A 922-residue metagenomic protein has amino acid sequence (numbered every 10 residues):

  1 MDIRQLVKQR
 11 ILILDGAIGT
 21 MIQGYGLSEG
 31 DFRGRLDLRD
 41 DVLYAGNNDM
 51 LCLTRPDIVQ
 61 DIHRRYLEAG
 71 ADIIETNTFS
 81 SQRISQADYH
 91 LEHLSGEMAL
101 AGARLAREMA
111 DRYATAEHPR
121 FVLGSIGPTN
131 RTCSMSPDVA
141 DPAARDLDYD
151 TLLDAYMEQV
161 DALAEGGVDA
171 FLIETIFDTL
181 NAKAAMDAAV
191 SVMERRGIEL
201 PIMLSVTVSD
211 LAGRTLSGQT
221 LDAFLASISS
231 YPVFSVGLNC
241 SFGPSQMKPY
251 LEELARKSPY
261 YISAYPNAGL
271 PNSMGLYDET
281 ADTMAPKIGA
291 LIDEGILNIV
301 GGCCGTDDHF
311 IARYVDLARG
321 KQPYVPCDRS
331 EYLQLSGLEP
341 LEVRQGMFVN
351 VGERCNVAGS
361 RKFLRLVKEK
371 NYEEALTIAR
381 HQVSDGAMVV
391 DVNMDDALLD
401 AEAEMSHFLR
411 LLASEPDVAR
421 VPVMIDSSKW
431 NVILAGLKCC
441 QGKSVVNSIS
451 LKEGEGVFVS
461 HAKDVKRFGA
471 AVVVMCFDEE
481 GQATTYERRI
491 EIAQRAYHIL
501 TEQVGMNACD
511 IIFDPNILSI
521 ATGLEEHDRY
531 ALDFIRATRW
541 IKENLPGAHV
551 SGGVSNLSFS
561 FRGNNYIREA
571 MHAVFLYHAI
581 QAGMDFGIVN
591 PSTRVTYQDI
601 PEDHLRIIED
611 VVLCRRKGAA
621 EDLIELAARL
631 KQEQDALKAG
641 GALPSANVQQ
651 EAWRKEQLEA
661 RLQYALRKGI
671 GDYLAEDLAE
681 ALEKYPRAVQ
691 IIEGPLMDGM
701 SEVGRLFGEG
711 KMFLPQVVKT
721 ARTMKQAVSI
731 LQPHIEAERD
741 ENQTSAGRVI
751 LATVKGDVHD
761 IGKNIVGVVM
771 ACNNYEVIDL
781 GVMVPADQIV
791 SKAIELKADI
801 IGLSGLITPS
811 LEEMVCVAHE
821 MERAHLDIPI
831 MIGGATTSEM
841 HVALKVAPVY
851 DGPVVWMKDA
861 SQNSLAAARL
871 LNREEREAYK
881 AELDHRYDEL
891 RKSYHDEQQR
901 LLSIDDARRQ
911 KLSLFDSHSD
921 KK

Functional and structural regions predicted by a protein language model:
M1-K922: Domain-level signal for soluble alpha/beta catalytic cores
